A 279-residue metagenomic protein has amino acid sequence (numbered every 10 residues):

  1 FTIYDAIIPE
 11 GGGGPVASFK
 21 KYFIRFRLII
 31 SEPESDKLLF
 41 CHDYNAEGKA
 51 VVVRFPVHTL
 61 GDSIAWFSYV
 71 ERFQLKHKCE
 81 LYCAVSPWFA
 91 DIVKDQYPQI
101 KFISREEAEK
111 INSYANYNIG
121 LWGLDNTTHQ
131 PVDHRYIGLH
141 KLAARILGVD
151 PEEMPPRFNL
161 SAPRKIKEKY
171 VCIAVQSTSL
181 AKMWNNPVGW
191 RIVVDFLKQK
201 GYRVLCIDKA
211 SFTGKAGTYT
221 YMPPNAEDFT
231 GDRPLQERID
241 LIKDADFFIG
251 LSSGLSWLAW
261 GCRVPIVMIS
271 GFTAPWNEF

Functional and structural regions predicted by a protein language model:
F1-F279: Catalytic machinery of carbohydrate-active enzymes, primarily nucleotide-sugar-dependent glycosyltransferases
